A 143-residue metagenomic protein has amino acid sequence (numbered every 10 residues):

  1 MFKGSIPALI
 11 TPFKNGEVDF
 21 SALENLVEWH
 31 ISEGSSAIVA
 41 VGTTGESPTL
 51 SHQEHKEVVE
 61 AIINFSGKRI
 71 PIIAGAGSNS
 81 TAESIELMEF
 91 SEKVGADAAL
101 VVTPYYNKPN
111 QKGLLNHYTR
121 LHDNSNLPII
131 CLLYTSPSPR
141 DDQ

Functional and structural regions predicted by a protein language model:
F2-K3, F20: Onset of an N-terminal alpha helix
K3-K14, V41: Generic N-terminal amphipathic, Lys/Arg-enriched alpha-helix
K14, F20-L133: Active-site beta->alpha loop and helix N-cap motifs at the rims of alpha/beta catalytic domains
Y134-Q143: Single conserved hydrophobic/aromatic residue that forms the stacking wall/gate of nucleotide- or nucleobase-binding
